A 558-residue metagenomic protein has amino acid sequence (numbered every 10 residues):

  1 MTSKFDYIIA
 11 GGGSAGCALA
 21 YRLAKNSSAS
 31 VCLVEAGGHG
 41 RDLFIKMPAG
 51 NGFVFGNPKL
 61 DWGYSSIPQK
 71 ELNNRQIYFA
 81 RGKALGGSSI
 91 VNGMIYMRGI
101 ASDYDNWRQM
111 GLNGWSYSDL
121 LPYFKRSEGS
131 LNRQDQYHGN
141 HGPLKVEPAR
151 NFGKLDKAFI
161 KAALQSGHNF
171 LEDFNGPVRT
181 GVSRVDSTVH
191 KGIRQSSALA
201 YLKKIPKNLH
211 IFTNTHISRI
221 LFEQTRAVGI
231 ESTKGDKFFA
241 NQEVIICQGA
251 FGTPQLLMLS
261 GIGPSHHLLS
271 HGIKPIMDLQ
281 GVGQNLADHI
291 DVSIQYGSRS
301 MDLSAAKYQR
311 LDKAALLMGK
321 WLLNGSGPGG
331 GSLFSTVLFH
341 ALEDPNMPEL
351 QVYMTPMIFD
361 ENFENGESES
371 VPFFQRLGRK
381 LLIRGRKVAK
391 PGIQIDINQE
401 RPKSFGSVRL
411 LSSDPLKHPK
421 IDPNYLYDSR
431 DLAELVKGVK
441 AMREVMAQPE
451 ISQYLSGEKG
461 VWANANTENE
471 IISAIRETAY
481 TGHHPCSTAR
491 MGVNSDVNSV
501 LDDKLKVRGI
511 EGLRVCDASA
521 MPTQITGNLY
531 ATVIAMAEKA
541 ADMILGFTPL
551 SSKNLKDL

Functional and structural regions predicted by a protein language model:
M1-K125, E231, L279, H289-S298 (+1 more regions): N-terminal glycine-rich phosphate/pyrophosphate-binding loop and immediately adjacent elements
M1-Y7, K25-S28, M543-L558: Extreme N-terminal leader/targeting segments of oxidoreductases
S3-F5, K234-E243, C247: Core beta-strand elements of the Rossmann-like FAD/NAD(P) dinucleotide-binding domain in flavoenzyme oxidoreductases
S14, A36-H39, Q242-E243, C247-P254 (+1 more regions): Glycine-/small-residue-rich beta->alpha transition segments that form the dinucleotide
G50, S65, V182-V189, F212-T213 (+8 more regions): A glycine-rich dinucleotide-binding beta-alpha-beta segment and adjacent secondary-structure elements that constitute
R108-A227, E231, S293-L316: Conserved redox-cofactor binding core of oxidoreductases
V146, Q242, P254, P264-A389 (+5 more regions): Mid-to-C-terminal "cap/lid" subdomains and adjacent gly/pro-rich loops that border and regulate access to redox
Q524-D542: A conserved FAD-binding loop/helix module that cradles the flavin
